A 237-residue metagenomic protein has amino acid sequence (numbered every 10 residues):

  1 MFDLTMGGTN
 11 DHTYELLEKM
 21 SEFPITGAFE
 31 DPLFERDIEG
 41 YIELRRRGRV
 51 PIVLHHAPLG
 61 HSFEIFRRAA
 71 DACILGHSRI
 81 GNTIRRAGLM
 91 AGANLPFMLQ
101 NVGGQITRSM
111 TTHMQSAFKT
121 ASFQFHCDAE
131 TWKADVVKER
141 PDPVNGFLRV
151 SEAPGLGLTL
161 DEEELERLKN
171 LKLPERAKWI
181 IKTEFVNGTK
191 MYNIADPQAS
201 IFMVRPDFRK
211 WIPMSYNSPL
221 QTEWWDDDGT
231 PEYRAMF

Functional and structural regions predicted by a protein language model:
M1-M20: Loop-centered beta-sheet repeat module
E18, I25-A28, F34-L160, K169 (+2 more regions): Shared catalytic-loop signature of beta/alpha-barrel
E164-F237: Extended hydrophobic packing segments that form well-structured cores
